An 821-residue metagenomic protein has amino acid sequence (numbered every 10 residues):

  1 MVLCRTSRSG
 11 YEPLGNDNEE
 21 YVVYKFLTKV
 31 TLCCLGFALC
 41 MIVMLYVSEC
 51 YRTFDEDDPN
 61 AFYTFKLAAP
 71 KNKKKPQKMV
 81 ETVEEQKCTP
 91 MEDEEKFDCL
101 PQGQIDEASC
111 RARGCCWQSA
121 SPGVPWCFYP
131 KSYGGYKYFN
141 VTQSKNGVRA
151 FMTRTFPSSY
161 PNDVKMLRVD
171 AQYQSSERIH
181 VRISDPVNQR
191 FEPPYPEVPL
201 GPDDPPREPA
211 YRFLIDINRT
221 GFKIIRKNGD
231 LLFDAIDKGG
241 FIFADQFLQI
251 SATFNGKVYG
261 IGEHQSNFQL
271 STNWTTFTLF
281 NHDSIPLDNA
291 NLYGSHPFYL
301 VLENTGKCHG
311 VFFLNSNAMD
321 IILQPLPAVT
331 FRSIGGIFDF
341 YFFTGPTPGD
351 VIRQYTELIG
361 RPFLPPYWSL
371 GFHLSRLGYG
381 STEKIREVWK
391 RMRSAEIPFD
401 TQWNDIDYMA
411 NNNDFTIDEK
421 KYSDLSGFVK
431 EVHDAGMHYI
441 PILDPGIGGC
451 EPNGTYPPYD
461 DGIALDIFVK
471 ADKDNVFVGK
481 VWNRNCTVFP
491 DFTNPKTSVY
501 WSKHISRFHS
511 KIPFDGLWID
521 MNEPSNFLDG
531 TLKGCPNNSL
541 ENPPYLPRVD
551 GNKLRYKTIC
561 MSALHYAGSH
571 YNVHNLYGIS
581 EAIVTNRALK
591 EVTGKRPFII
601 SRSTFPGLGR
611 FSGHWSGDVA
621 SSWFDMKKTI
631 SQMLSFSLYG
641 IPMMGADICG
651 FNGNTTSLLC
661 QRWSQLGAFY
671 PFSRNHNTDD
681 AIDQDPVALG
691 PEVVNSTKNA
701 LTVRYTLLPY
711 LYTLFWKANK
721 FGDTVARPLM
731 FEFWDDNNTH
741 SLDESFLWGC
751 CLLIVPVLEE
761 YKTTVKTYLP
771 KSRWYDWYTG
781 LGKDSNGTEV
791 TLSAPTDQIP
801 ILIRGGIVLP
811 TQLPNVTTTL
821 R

Functional and structural regions predicted by a protein language model:
M1-L27, A61-K66: Short, low-complexity, Lys/Arg-enriched N-terminal segments of secretory-pathway carbohydrate enzymes
L3, G135-F151, V164-E208: A low-complexity, Ser/Thr/Gly/Pro-enriched, surface-exposed linker/loop concept that marks segments flanking
F26-G36, C40-S48, T53, D57 (+5 more regions): Catalytic-domain carbohydrate-binding cleft regions of carbohydrate-active enzymes
C50-K73: Interhelical loop segments of eukaryotic multi-pass membrane proteins
E85, K96, D106-E107, A112-R113 (+1 more regions): Disulfide-stabilized extracellular ectodomain repeats and their linkers
E85-P101, S132-K145: Disulfide-bonded cysteine-rich modules in secreted/extracellular proteins, activating on the conserved Cys frameworks
P101, G114-Y129: Extracellular Cys-Trp
A210-F243: Hydrophobic or amphipathic alpha-helical targeting/insertion segments
